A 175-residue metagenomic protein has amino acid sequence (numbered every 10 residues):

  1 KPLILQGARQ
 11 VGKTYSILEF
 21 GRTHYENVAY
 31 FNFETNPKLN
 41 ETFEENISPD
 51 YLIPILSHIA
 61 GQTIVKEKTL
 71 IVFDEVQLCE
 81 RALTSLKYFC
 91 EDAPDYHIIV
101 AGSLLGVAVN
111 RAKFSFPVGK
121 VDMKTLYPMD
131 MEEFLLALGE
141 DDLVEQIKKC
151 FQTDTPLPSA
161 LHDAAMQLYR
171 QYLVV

Functional and structural regions predicted by a protein language model:
K1-V175: Phosphate-binding site recognition
